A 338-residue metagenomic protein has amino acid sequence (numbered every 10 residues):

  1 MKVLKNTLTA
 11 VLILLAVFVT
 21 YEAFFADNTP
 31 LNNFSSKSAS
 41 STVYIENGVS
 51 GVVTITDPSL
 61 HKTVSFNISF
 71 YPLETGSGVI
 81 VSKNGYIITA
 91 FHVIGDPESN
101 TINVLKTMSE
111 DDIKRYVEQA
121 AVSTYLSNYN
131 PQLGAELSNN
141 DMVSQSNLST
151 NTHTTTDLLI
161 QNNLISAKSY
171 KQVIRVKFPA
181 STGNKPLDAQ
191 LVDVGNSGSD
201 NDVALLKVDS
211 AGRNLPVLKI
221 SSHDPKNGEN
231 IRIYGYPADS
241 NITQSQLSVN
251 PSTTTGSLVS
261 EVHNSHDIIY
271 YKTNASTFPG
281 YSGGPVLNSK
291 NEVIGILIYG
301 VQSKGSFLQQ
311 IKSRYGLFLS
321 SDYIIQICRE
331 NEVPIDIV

Functional and structural regions predicted by a protein language model:
M1-T56, Y125-N151: N-terminal targeting leaders that route proteins to membranes or the secretory/organellar pathways
Y21-A90, S199-A204, I327-E330, P334-I337: N-terminal activation segment of mature serine protease catalytic domains
F24-P30, L73, F178-L187, D193-G195 (+3 more regions): Flexible, gly/ser-rich surface segments that form the specificity/activation loops bordering the active-site cleft
N28, G85-S99, L137-E229, A238-I242 (+2 more regions): Conserved active-site neighborhood of the chymotrypsin/trypsin-like protease fold
K37-T42, Y71-G76, S82-N84, I88 (+8 more regions): Extracytoplasmic
I45-G48, K83, V192-S197, Y236 (+3 more regions): Residue-level recognition of beta-strand microenvironments
V79-I80, K226, S276-L297: Catalytic nucleophile loop of clan PA
G95-D157, L297-V338: C-terminal cap/linker of serine protease catalytic domains
